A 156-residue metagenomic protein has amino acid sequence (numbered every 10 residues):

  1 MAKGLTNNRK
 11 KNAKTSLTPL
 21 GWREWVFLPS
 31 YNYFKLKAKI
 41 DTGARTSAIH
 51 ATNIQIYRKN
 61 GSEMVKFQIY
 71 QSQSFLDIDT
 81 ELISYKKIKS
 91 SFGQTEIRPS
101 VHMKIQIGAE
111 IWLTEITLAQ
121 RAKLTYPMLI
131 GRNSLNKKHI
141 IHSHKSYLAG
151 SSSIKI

Functional and structural regions predicted by a protein language model:
A2-I156: Pepsin/retropepsin-fold aspartyl endopeptidases
